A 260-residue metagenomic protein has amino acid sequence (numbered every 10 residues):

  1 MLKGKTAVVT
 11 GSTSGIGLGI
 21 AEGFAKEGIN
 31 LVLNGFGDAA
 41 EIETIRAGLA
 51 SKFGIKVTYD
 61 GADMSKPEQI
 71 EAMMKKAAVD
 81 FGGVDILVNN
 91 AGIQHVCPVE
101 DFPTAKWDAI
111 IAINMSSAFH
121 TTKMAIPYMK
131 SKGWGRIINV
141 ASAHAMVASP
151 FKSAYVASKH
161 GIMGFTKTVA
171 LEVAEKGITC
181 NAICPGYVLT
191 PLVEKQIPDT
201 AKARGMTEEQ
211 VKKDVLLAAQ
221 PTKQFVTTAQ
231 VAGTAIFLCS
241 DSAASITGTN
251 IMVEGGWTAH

Functional and structural regions predicted by a protein language model:
T6, T13-G15: Conserved glycine-rich cofactor-binding loop
E27-T44: Conserved glycine-rich Rossmann-like NAD(P)H-binding loop of the short-chain dehydrogenase/reductase
P98-V99, K106-I111, I137, L216: Substrate-binding pocket helix/loop in short-chain dehydrogenase/reductase
F119, I126, W134, T222-V253 (+1 more regions): C-terminal substrate-recognition "lid" of short-chain dehydrogenase/reductases
T122, S158, T166: Active-site helix of classical SDR
S142: Residue(s) in the substrate-gating loop at a strand-loop-helix junction that position the organic substrate next
A174, T179, I246-G248: Short, small/polar-rich loop/turn modules that mediate ligand/substrate recognition or access, typified
